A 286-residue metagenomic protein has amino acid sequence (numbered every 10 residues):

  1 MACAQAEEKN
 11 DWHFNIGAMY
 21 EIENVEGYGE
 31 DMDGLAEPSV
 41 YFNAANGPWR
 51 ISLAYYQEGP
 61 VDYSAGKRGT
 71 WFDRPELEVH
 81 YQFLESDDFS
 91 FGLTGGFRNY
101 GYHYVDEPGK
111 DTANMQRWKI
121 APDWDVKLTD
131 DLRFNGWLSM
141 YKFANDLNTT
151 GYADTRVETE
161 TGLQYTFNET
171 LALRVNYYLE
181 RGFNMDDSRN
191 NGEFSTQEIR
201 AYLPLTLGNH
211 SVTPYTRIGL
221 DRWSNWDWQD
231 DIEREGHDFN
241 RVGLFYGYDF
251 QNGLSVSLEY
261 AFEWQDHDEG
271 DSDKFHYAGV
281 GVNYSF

Functional and structural regions predicted by a protein language model:
Q5-A65, Y277, N283: Short glycine/proline- and aromatic-enriched beta-strand/turn motifs that initiate or cap beta-hairpins
I16-I22, L53-Q57, L93-N99, G136-K142 (+3 more regions): Transmembrane beta-barrel strands of outer-membrane/channel proteins
G29-L35, G66-R74, G109-R117, T149-V157 (+3 more regions): Replace "Gram-negative outer membrane beta-barrel proteins" with "bacterial and organellar outer membrane beta-barrel
S39-N43, E78-H80, A121-D123, E160-Q164 (+3 more regions): Outer-membrane beta-barrel architecture
G47-L53, S86-L93, D130-G136, E169-V175 (+3 more regions): Repeated loop/turn-to-beta-strand initiation elements of outer-membrane beta-barrel proteins
I51-D88, L93-Q116, D266-D268: Surface-exposed loop and membrane-interface regions of Gram-negative outer-membrane beta-barrel proteins
D123-D227: Detector for outer-membrane/organellar transmembrane beta-barrel domains, recognizing the amphipathic beta-strand
Y165, L205, Y248, Y260-F262 (+1 more regions): Outer-membrane beta-barrel "beta-signal"
